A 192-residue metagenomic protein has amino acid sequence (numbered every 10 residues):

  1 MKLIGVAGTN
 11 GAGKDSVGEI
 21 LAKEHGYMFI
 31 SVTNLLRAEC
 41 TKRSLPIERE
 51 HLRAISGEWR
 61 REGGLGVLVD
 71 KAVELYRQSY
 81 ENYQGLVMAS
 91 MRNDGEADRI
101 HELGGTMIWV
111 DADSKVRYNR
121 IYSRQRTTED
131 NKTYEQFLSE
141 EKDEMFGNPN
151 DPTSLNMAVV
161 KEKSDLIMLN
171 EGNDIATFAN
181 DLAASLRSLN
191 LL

Functional and structural regions predicted by a protein language model:
M1-I4: Extreme N-terminal starter segment of soluble prokaryotic enzymes
T9: P-loop (Walker A) phosphate-binding loop of NTP-binding proteins
A12: ATP-binding Walker
D15: Walker A/P-loop
M28-V87, M91-D98, T127, E135-S139: ATP-dependent small-molecule kinase phosphotransfer cores that center on conserved nucleotide phosphate-binding segments
A89-S90, H101-K132: Conserved phosphate-donor/acceptor-positioning beta-strand/loop module used by diverse small-molecule
R126-D181, S185, L192: Small-molecule kinase domains that catalyze NTP-dependent phosphoryl transfer to phosphate-bearing small molecules
